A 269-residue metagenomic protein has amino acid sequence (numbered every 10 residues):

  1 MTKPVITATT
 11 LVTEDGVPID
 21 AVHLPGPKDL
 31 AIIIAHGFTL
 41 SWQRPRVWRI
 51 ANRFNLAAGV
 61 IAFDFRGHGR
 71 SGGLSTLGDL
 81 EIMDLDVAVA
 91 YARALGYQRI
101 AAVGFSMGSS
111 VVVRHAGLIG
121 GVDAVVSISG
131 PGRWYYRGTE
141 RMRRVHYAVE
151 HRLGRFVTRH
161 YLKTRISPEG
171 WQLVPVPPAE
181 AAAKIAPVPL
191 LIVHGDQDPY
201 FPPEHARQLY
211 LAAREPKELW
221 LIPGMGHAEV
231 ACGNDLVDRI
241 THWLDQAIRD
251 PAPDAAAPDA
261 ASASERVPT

Functional and structural regions predicted by a protein language model:
M1-G26: N-terminal cap/lid segment of alpha/beta-hydrolase-fold proteins
F38-A51: The serine-hydrolase catalytic nucleophile loop
A51-G72: Conserved alpha/beta-hydrolase
T76-L95: Alpha/beta-hydrolase active-site loop
L118-W171, V188: Hydrolase active-site cap/lid region
I185-A186, I192-H194, D198: Short beta-strand/loop motif that positions the catalytic acidic residue of the alpha/beta-hydrolase fold
P199-H205: Conserved alpha/beta-hydrolase "acid-adjacent" motif
M225-D235: Catalytic histidine-centered segment of alpha/beta-hydrolase-like enzymes
